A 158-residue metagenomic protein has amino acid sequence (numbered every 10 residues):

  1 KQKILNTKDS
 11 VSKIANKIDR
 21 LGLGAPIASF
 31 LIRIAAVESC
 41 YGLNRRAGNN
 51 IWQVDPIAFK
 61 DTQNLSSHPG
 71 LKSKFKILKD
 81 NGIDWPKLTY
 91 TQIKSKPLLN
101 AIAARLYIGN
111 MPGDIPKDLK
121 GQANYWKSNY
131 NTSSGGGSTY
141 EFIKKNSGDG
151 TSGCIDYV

Functional and structural regions predicted by a protein language model:
K1-N16, G22, R33-P112: Peptidoglycan-targeting cell-wall enzymes and recognition modules
A25-R33, D118-W126: Alpha-helical scaffolds flanking conserved acidic
S39-R46, D114, N131-Y140: Secretory-pathway/luminal and periplasmic proteins that interact with or process carbohydrate-rich
M111-L119: Inter-helical turn/loop segments and adjacent helix faces that build the functional surface of alpha-helical bundle
A123-V158: Long, amphipathic alpha-helical surface segments
